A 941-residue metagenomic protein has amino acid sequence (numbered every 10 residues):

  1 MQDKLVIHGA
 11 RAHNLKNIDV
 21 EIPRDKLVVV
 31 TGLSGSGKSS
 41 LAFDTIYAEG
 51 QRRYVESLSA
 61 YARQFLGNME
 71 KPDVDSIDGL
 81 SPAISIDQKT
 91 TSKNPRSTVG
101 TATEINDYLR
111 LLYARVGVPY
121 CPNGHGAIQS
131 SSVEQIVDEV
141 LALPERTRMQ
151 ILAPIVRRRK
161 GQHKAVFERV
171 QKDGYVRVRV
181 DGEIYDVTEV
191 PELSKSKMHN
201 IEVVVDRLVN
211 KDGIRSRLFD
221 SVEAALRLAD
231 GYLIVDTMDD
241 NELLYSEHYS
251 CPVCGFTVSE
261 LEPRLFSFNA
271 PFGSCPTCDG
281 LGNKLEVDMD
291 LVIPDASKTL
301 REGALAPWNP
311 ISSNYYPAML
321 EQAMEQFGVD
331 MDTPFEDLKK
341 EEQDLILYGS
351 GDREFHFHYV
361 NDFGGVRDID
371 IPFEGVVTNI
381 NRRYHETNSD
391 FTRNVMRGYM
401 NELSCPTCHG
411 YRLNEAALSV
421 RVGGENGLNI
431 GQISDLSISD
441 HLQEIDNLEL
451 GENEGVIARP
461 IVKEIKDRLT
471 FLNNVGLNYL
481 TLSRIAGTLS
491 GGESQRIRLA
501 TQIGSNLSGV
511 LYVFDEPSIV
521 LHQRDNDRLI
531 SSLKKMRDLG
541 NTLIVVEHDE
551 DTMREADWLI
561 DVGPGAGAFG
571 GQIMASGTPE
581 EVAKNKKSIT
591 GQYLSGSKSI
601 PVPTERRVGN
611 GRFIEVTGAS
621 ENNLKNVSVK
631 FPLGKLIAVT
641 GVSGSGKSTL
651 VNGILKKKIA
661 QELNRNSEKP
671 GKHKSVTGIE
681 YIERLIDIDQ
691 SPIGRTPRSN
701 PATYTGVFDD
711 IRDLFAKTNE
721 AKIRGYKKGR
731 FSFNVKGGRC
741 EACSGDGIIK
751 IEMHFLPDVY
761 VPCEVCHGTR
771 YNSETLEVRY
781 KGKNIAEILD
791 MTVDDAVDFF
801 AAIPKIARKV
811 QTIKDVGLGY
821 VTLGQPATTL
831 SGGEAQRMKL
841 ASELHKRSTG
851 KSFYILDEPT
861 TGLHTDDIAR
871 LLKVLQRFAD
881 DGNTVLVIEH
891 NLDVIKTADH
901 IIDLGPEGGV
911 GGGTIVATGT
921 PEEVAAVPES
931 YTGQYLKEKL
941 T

Functional and structural regions predicted by a protein language model:
M1-T941: Conserved phosphate-binding elements of NTP-dependent enzyme cores
